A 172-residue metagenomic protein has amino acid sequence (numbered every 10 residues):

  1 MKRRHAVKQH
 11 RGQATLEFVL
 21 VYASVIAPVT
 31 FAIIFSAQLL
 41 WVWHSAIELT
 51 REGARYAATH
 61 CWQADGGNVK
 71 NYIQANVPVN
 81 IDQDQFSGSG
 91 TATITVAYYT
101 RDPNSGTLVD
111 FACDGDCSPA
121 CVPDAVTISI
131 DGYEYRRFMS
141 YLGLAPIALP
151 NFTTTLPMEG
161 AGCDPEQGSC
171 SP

Functional and structural regions predicted by a protein language model:
K2-V77: Alpha-helical assembly-interface signal, strongest on the long, hydrophobic N-terminal helix that forms
E52-P172: Short, conserved structural patches
